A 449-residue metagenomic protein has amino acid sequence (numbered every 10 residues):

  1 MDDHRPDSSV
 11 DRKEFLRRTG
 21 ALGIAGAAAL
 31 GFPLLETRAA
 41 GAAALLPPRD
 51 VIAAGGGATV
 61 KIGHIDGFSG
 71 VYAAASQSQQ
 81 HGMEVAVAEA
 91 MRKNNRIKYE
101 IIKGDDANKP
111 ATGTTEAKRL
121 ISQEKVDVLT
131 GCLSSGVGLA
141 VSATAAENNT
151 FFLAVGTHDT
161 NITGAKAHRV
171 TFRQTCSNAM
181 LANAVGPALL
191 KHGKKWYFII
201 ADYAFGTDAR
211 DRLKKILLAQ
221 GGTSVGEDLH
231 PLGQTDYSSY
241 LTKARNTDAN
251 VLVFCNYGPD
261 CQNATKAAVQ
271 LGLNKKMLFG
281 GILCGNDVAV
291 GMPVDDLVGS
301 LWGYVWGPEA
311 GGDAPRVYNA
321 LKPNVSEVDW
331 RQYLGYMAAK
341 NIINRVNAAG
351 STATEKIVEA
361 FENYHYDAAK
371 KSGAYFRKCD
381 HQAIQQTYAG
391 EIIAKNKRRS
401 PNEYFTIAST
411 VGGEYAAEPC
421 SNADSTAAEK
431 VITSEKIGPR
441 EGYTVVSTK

Functional and structural regions predicted by a protein language model:
M1-E14, A28-A29, P33-A44: N-terminal secretory signal peptides
P47, A111, V126-L229, K276-W302: Extracytoplasmic ligand/sensor domains, especially the bilobed periplasmic-binding protein
P48-G82, G104-A111, L133-S134, A201-T207 (+1 more regions): Extracytoplasmic "Venus flytrap"
Q80-I101, A219-G222: Signal peptide-proximal N-terminal region of secreted/periplasmic/extracellular or secretory-lumen proteins
I102-A111, E227-D236: Short beta->alpha junction loops
P110-V126, Y237-D248: Short, well-structured alpha-helical segments in soluble
A267-A339, N347-G350, E403-T444: Extracellular/periplasmic periplasmic-binding protein-like sensory domains
P323-Q332, I343-E418, T448: Segments of small-molecule ligand-sensing domains
